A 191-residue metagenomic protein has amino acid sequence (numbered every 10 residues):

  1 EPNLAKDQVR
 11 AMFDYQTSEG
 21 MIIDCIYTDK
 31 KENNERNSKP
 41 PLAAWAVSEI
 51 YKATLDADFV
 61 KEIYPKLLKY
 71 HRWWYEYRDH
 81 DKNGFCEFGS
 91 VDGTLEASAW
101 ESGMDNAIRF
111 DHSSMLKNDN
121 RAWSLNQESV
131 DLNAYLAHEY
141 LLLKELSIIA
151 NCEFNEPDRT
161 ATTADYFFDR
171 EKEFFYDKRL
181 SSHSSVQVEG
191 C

Functional and structural regions predicted by a protein language model:
E1-N3, E62-L68: Structured ligand/cofactor/substrate-binding pocket environments in proteins
E1-Q16, G190-C191: Alpha-helical support elements that line or immediately flank enzyme active sites and cofactor-binding pockets
N3, T54, R170: Residue-level signal for short amphipathic helical patches enriched in basic/charged and nearby hydrophobic residues
Q8, I63, Y70, P157-T160: Alpha-helical solenoid repeat scaffolds, predominantly canonical TPR units
A11-Q16, E153, T160-T162: Active/binding-pocket-proximal capping segment
E19, I23-L42, S48-K52, A57-K61 (+2 more regions): The feature captures the catalytic groove of carbohydrate-active enzymes
M21-D24, P41, T160-C191: Extended hydrophobic/aromatic segments used for targeting, binding, or gating
